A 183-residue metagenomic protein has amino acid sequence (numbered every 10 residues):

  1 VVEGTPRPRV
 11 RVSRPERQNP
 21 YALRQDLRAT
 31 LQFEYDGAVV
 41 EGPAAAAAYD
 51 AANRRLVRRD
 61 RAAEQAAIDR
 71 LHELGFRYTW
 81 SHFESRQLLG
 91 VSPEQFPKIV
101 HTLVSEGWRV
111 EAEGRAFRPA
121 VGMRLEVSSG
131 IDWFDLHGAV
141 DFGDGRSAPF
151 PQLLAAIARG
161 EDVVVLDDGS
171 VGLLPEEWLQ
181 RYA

Functional and structural regions predicted by a protein language model:
V1-A183: Accessory nucleic-acid engagement and inter-domain coupling regions that lie outside the RecA/P-loop ATPase cores
